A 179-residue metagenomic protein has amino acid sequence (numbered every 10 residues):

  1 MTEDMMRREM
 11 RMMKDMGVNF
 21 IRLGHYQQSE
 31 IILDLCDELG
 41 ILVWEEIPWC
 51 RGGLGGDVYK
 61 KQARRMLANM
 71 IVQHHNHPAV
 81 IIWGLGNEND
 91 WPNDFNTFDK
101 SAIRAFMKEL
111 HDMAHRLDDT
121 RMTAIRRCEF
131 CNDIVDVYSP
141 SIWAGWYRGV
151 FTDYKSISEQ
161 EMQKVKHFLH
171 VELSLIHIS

Functional and structural regions predicted by a protein language model:
M1-E3: Active-site mouth loops of central-metabolism enzymes
R7-M12, F20-S179: Substrate-binding/catalytic cleft of secreted carbohydrate-active enzymes, primarily glycoside hydrolases
M16: Metal- or metallocofactor-binding catalytic centers and their adjacent structured scaffolds across diverse enzyme
